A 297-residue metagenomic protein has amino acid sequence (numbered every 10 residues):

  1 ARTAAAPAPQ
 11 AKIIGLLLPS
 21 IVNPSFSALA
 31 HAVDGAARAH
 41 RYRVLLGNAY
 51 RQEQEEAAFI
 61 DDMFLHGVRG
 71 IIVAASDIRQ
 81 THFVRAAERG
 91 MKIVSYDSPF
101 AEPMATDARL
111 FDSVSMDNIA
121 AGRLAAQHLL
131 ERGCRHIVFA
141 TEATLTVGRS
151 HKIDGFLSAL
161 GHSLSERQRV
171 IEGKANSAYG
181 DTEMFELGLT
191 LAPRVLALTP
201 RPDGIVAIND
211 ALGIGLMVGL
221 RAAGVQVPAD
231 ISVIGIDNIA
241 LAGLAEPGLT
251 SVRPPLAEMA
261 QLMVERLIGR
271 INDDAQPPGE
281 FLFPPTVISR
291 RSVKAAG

Functional and structural regions predicted by a protein language model:
A1-H31, A39-H40, D62-L65: N-terminal helix-turn-helix/winged-helix DNA-binding helices and compositionally similar short basic alpha-helical
G15-L17, I72, V206: Structural motif
S25-A28, E55, T81-H82, G155 (+1 more regions): Phosphate- and divalent-cation-binding pockets in alpha/beta enzyme and binding domains that engage nucleotide-derived
A32-R43, F64-G70, A87-S95, P99-G297: Bacterial carbohydrate/catabolite-sensing allosteric modules
V44-N48: Short beta-strand->loop structural element characteristic of the AMP-binding/adenylate-forming
Y50-E53, A74-R79, A211: Short beta->alpha connector loops
Q52-F59, T81-H82, L191: Short acidic active-site motifs
I78-E88: Active-site-adjacent beta->alpha loops and helix N-cap segments on the catalytic face of soluble alpha/beta enzymes
